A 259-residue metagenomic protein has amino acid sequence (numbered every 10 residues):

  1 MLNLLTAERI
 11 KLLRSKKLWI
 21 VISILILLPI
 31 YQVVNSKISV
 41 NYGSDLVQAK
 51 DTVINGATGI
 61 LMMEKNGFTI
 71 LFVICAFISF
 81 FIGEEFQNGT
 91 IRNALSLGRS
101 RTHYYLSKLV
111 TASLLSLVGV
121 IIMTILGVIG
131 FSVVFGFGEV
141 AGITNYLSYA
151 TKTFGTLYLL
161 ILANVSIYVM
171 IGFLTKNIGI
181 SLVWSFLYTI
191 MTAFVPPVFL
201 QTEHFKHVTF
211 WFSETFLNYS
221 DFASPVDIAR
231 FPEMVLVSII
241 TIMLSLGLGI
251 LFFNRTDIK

Functional and structural regions predicted by a protein language model:
M1-L25: Aromatic- and glycine-rich beta-strand/loop motifs that create alpha-glucan
L2, V21-L25, F222-K259: Alpha-helical transmembrane segments of multi-pass membrane transporters/translocases
K16-L18, S100-T102, N177-I180: Membrane-helix interface segments
I22, R92, Y105, S181-V183: Hydrophobic/aromatic positions within or immediately flanking transmembrane alpha-helices of multi-pass small-molecule
I24-F81, L106-K176, Y219-S238: Secretory targeting signals
Y31-I38, T175-W211: Transmembrane helix segments
I78-L97, R101, L109: Transmembrane helix boundary and interhelical loop/hinge segments in multi-pass membrane proteins
R101-I125, I190-L217: Hydrophobic alpha-helical transmembrane segments of integral membrane proteins
